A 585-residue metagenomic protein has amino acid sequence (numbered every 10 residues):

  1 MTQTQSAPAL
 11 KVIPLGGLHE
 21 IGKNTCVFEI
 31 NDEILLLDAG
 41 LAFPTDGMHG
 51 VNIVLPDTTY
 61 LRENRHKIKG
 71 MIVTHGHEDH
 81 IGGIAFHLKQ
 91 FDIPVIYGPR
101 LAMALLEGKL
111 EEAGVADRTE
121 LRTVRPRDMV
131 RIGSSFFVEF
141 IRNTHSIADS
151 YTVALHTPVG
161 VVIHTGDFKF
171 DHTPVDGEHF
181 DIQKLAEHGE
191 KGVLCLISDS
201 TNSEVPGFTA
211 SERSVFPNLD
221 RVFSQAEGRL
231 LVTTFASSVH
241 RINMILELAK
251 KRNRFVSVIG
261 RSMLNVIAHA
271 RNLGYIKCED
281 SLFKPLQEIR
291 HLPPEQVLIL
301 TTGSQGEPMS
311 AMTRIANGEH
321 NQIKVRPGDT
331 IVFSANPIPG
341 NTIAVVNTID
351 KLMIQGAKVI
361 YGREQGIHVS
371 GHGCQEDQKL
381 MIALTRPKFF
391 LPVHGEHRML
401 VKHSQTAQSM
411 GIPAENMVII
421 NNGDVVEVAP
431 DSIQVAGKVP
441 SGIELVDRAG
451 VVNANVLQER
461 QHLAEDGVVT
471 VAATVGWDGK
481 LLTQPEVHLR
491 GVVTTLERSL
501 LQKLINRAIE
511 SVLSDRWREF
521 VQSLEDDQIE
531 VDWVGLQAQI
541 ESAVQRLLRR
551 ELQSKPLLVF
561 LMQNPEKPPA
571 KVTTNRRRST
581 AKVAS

Functional and structural regions predicted by a protein language model:
T2-I72, H77-L292, S310-K324, I343-V346: His/Asp/Glu-rich metal-coordinating catalytic cores of metallo-dependent phosphodiesterases/hydrolases acting on
F86, S146, T201, N336 (+3 more regions): Flexible loop residues that form catalytic and substrate-binding hotspots at small-molecule/glycan-binding clefts
Y97, L391, V559-M562: Short glycine-rich phosphate-binding loop at a beta-alpha junction
E204-S334, I338-R363, I367-I529, Q537 (+1 more regions): Hard-cation-handling environments
S238, N564-P569: Short, internal active-site loops enriched in acidic
I529-E566: C-terminal tails and terminal domains of large nucleic-acid-associated and other macromolecular-machine proteins
T574-S585: Long, low-complexity, intrinsically disordered segments
